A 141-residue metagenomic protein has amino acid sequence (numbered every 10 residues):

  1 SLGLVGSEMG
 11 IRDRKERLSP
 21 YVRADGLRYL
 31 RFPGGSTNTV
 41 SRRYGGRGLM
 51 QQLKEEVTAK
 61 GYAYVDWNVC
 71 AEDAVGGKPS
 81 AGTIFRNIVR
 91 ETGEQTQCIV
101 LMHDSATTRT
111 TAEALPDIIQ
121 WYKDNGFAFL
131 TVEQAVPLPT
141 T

Functional and structural regions predicted by a protein language model:
S1-G6, G10-I11: Single conserved hydrophobic/aromatic residue that forms the stacking wall/gate of nucleotide- or nucleobase-binding
E8, R47-G48, S105-E113: Soluble non-cytosolic domains of exported or imported proteins
R12-P20, G48-A59, N87, E113-D124: Alpha-helical scaffolding segments of alpha/beta enzyme cores, especially the outer helices of TIM-barrel or partial
Y21-K54: Basic- and aromatic-lined ligand-binding clefts that recognize polyanionic substrates
G26-F32, A63-N68, C98-M102, F129-T131: Structural recognition of the beta-strand scaffold that forms the well-ordered cores of secreted hydrolase catalytic
G34-T39, V69-A74, S105-R109, V136-L138: Solvent-exposed loop/turn segments at secondary-structure junctions within structured extracellular/periplasmic domains
G46-G93, G126-P139: His/Asp/Glu-enriched short active-site or ligand-binding loop at hydrolase and phosphoryl-transfer sites
T107-T141: C-terminal domain-boundary segment and adjacent tail
